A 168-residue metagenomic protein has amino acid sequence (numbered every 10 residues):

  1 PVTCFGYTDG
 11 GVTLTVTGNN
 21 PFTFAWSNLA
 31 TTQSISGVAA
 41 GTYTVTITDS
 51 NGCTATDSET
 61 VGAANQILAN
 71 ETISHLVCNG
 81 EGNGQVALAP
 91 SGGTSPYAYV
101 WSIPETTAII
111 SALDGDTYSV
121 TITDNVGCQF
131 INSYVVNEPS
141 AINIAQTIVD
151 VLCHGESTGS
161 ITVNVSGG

Functional and structural regions predicted by a protein language model:
P1-G168: Proline- and Ser/Thr-rich low-complexity, intrinsically disordered segments
